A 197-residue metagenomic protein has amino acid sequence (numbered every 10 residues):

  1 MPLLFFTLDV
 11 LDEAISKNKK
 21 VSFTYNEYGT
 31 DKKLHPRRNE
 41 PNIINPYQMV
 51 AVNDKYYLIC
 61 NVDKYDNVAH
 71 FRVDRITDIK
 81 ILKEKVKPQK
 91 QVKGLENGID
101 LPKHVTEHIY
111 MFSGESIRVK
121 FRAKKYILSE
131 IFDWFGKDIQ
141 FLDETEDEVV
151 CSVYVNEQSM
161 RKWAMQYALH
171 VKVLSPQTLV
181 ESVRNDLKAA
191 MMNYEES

Functional and structural regions predicted by a protein language model:
M1-K33: Bulky hydrophobic/aromatic content
Y25-D31, V62-K64, A123-K125: Short acidic, glycine-rich loop/turn motifs
G29-I44: An N-terminal domain-cap segment
E40-N42, N67-F71, V119: Short beta-strand segments
K55-I59: Short aromatic-glycine-enriched beta-strand elements
K64-L101: Flexible linker/loop signature enriched in Pro/Ser/Thr and Pro/Gly
I99-S197: Polybasic (Lys/Arg-rich)
